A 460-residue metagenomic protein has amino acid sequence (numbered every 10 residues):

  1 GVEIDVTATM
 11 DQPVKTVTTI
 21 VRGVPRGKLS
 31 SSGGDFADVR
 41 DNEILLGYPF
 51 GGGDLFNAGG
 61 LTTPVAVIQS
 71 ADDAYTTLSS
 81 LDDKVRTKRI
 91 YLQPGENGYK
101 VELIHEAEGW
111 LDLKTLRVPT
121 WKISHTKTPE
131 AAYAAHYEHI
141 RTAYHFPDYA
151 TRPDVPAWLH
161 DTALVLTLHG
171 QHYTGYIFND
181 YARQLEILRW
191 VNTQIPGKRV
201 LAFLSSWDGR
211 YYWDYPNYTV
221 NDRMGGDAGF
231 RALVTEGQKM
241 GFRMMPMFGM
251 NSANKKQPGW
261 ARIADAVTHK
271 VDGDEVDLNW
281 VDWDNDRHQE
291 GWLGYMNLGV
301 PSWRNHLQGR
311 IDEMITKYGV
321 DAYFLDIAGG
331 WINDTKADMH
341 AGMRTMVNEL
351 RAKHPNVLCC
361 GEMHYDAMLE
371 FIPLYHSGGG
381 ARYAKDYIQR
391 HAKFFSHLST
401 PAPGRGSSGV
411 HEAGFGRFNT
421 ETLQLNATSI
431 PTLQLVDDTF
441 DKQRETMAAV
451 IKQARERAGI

Functional and structural regions predicted by a protein language model:
G1-L201, E236, R243: Carbohydrate-recognition beta-sandwich/jelly-roll modules in extracellular/periplasmic carbohydrate-active proteins
L111-K114, V118-W121, V165-H169, Y173-T174 (+2 more regions): Active-site-proximal substrate-binding groove within the catalytic cores of carbohydrate-active enzymes
L113-K114, V191, G237, L307 (+2 more regions): Conserved, mostly hydrophobic/aromatic
A163-V165, R199-L201, G241-M245, D321-F324 (+2 more regions): Structural preference for beta-strand elements that scaffold enzyme active sites
L166-V271, N305: Aromatic- and glycine-enriched glycan-recognition loops and surfaces that form the carbohydrate-binding subsites
V191, V200-D208, H306-T335: Active-site groove signature of glycoside hydrolases
S206-D208, M250-N254, A328-W331, M363-A367: Active-site-proximal loop/turn and secondary-structure-junction residues that shape catalytic pockets, frequently
G229-T235, P246, M250-E313, K317 (+1 more regions): Active-site-adjacent "subsite" loops/lids of carbohydrate-active enzymes
